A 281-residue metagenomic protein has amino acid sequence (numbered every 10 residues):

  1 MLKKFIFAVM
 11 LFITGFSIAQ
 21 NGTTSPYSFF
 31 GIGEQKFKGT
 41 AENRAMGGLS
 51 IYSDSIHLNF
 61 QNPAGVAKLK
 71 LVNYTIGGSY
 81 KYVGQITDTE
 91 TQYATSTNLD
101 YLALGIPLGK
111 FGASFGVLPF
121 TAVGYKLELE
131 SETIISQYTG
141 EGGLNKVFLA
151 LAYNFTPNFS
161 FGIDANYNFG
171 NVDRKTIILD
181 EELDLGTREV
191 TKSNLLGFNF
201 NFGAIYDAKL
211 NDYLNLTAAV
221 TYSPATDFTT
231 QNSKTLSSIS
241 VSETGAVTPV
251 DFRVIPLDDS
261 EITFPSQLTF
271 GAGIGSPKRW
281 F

Functional and structural regions predicted by a protein language model:
M1-S25: Bacterial Sec-dependent N-terminal signal peptides
Q20-F281: Subset of outer-membrane beta-barrel
